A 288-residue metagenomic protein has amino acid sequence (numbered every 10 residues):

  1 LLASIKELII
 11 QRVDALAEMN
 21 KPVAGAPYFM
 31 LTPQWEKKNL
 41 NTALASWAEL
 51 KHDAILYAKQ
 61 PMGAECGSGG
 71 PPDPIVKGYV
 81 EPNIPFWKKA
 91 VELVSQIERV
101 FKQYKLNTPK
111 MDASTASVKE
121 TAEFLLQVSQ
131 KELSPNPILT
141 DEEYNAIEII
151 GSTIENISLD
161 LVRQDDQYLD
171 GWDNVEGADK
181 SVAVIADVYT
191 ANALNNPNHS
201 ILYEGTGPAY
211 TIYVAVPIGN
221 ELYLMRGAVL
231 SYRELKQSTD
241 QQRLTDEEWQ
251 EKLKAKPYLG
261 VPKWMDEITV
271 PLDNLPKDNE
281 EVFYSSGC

Functional and structural regions predicted by a protein language model:
L1-C288: Polar/charged low-complexity regulatory segments
